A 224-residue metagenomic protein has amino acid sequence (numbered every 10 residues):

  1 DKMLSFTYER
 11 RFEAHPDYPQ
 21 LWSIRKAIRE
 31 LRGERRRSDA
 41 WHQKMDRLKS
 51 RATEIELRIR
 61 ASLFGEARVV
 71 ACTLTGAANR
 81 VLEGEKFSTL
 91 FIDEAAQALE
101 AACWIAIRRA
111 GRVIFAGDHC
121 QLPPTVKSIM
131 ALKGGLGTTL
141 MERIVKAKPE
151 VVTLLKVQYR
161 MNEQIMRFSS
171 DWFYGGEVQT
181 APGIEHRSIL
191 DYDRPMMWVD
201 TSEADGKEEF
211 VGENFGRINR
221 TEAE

Functional and structural regions predicted by a protein language model:
D1-G84, S88, P124-G135, E185: Conserved P-loop NTPase motor core of helicases/translocases
A61, T75-E224: Conserved helicase motor core of SF1/SF2 NTP-dependent helicases
